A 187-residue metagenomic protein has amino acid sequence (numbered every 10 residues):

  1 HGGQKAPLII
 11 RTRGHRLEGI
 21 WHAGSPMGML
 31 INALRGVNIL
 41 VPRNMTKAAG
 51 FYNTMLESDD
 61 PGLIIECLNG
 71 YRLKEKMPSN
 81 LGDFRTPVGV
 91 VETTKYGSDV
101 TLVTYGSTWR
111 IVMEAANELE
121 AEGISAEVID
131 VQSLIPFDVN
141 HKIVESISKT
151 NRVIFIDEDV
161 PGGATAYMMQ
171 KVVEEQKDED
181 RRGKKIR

Functional and structural regions predicted by a protein language model:
H1-T101, R110, A126: Conserved thiamine diphosphate
G3-A6, L68-R187: Thiamine diphosphate
